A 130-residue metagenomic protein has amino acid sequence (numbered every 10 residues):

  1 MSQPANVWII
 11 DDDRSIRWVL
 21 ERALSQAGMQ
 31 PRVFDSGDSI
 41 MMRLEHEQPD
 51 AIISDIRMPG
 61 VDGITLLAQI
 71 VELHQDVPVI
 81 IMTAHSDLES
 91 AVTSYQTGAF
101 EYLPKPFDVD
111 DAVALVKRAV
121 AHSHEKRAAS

Functional and structural regions predicted by a protein language model:
R14-R32: Two-component/phosphorelay signaling modules centered on CheY-like receiver
V33-A51: Acidic, metal-coordinating helix/loop segments flanking the phosphotransfer/catalytic sites of two-component signaling
D35-S36, D62-T65, S86: Acidic catalytic/metal-coordinating carboxylates
S39-M42, I64-D76, T93: Short amphipathic alpha-helix used as the core "switch/output" element in two-component signaling
M58: Receiver (REC) domain active-site loop signature in two-component systems and cognate sites in sensor histidine kinases
D87-E89, F107-K117: C-terminal output helix
